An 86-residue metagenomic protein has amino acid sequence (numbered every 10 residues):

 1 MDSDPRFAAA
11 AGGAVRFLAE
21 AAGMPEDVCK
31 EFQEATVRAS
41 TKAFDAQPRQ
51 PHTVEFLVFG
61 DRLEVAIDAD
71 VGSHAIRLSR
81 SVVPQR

Functional and structural regions predicted by a protein language model:
M1-P25: Helix-loop-beta hinge of the Bergerat
P5-F7, K30, P84: A generic structural micro-environment signature that highlights single residues at secondary-structure boundaries
F7-A9, F32, E64: Residues in flexible loops and secondary-structure boundaries
G12, P25-E31, I67-A69: Residue-level signal for functionally critical sites in structured catalytic/ligand-binding pockets
A22-D27, L78-S81: Glycine-rich loops and low-complexity Gly/Arg-rich segments that provide flexible linkers or classic glycine-based
E26-P51: Conserved ATP-binding N-box helix of the HATPase_c
K42-R86: Conserved beta-strand-loop-beta-strand hairpin that lines the nucleotide-binding pocket of ATP/GTP-utilizing enzymes
